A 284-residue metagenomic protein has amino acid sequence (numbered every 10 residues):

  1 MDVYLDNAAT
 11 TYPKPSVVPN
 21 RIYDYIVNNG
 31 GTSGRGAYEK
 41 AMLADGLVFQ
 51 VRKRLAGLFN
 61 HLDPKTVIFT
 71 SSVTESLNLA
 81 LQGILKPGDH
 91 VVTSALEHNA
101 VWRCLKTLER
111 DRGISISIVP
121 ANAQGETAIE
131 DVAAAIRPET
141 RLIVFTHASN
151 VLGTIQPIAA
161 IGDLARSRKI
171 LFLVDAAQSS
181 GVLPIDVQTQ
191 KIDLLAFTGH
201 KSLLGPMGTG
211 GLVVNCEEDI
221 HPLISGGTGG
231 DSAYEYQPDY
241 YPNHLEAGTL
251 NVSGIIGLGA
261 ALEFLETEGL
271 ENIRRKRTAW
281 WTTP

Functional and structural regions predicted by a protein language model:
M1-P284: Pyridoxal 5′-phosphate
